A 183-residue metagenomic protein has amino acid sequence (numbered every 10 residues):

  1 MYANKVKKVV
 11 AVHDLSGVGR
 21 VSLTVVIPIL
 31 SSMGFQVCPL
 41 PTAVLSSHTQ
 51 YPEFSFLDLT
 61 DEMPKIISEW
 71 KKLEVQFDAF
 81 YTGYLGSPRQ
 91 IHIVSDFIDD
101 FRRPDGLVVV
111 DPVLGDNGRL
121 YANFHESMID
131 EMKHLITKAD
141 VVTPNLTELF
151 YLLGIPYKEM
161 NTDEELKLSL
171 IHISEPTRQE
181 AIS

Functional and structural regions predicted by a protein language model:
Y2-V110, L114-A122: Conserved N-terminal subdomain of the carbohydrate kinase-like
E53-F54, E159, S183: Short amphipathic alpha-helical patches
D61-P64, L166, S174: N-terminal targeting leaders only when they are immediately followed by extended low-complexity/repeat-rich tracts
T82, P88-S169: Conserved beta-alpha-beta core of the PfkB/ribokinase-like small-molecule kinase fold
I171-S183: Single conserved hydrophobic/aromatic residue that forms the stacking wall/gate of nucleotide- or nucleobase-binding
